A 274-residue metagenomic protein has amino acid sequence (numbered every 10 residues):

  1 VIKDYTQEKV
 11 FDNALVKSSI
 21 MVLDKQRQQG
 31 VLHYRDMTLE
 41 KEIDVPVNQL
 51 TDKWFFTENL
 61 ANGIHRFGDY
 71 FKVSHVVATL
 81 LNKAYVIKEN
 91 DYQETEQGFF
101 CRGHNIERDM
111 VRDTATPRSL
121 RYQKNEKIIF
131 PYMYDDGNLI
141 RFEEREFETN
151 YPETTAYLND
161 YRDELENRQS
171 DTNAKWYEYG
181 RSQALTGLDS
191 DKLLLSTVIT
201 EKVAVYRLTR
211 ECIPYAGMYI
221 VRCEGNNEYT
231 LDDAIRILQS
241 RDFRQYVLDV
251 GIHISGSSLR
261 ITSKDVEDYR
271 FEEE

Functional and structural regions predicted by a protein language model:
V1-E96, G217, T262: Signature of N6-adenine DNA methyltransferases within the class I
I64-E274: Polybasic, glycine- and aromatic-enriched phosphate-binding surface used to engage nucleic acids
